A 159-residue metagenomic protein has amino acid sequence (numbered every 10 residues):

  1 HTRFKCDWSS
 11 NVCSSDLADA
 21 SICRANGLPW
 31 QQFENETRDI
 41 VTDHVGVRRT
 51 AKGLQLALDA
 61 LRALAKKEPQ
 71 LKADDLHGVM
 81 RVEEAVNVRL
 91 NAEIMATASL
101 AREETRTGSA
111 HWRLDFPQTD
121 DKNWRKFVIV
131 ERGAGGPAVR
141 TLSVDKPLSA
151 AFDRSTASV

Functional and structural regions predicted by a protein language model:
H1-D7: Short, exposed "boundary/linker" segments that immediately precede the start of a downstream structural module
S9-V159: Glycine- and aromatic-enriched mobile tails/lids
